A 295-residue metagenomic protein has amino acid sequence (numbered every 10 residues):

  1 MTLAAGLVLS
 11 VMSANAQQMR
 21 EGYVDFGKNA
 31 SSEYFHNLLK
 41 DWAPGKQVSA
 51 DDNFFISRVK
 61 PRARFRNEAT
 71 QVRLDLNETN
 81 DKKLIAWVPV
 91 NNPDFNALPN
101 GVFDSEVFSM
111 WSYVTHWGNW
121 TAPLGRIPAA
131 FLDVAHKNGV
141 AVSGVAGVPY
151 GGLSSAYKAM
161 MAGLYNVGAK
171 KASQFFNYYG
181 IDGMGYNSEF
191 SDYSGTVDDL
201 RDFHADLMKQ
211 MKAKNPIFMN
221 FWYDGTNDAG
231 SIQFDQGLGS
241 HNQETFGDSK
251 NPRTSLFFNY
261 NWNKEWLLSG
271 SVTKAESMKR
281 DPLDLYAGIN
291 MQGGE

Functional and structural regions predicted by a protein language model:
T2-S10: Bacterial N-terminal signal peptides
S10, K214-P216, D281: Short, structurally constrained coil/turn elements that cap an alpha-helix or connect an alpha-helix to the following
A16-W111, A213, M219: N-terminal module-boundary/linker segments of secreted carbohydrate-active enzymes
L76-G270: Chitinase-like catalytic core of GlcNAc-active glycosidases
S154, M278-E295: Active-site clefts of carbohydrate-active enzymes
D248-S249, S277-K279: Short, conserved catalytic or adaptor-binding loops enriched in Gly and charged residues
S269-S277: Surface-exposed flexible segments
